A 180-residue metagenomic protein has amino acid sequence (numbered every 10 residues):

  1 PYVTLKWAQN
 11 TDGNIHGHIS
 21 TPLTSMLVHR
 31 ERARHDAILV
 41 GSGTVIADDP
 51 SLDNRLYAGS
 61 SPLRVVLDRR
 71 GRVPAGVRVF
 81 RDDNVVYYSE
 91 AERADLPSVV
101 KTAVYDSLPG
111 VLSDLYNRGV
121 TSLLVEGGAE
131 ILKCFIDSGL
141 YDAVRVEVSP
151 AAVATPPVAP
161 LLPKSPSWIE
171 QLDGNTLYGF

Functional and structural regions predicted by a protein language model:
Y2-S122, E130-K133: Active-site ligand-binding patch in enzyme domains
T4, L124, L177-G179: Beta-strand secondary-structure signal
G13, G41, G127-G128, G139 (+1 more regions): Glycine-centered flexibility sites
H18-I19, V125, W168-Q171: Short Gly/Pro-enriched turn/cap motifs at secondary-structure boundaries
P62, V120-S122, Y141-A143, N175-L177: Active-site lining segments that contact anionic ligands and/or coordinate catalytic metals
L108, P156-F180: Conserved histidine-centered catalytic loops in small-molecule metabolism enzymes
V120-L123, G127, L132, S138 (+1 more regions): Helical hairpin unit composed of two closely spaced alpha helices linked by a short loop
I136-S167: Flexible, gly/pro- and Lys/Arg-enriched active-site loops
